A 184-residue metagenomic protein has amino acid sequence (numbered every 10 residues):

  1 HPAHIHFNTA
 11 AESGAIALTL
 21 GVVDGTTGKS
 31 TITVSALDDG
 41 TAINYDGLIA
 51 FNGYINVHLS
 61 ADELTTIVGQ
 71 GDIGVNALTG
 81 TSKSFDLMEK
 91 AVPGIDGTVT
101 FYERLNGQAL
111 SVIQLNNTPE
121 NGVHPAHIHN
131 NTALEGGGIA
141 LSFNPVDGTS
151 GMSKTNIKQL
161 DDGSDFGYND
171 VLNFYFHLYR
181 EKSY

Functional and structural regions predicted by a protein language model:
H1-Y184: N-terminal leader/targeting pre-sequences
